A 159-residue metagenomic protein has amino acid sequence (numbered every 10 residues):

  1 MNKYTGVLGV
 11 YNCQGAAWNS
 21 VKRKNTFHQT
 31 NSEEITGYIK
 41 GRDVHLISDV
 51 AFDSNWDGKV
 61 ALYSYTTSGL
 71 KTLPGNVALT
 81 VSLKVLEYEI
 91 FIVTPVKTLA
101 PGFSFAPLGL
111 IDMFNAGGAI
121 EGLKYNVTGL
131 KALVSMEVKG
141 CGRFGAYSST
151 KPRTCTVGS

Functional and structural regions predicted by a protein language model:
M1-S54, T94, D112-K151: Carbohydrate-binding surface patches
Y4-L8, K59-A61, I90: Beta-sheet entry/capping signal
G15-N19, G69-T72, A100: Flexible loop/turn segments at secondary-structure boundaries
N31, G58-L62, F103: A generic short-segment signal for beta-strand/edge and adjacent turn/coil regions
I35-K40, S64-L70, L108-L110: Short linear motifs at secondary-structure transitions and domain/linker junctions
D57-A78, T154-S159: Solvent-exposed beta-strand/loop surfaces of large extracellular or lumenal domains
L62, F91, A132-V134, C155: Hydrophobic, well-ordered secondary-structure elements that form the walls of internal hydrophobic environments
T72-A119, S159: C-terminal beta-strand-rich structural cap/linker in extracellular carbohydrate-active enzymes
